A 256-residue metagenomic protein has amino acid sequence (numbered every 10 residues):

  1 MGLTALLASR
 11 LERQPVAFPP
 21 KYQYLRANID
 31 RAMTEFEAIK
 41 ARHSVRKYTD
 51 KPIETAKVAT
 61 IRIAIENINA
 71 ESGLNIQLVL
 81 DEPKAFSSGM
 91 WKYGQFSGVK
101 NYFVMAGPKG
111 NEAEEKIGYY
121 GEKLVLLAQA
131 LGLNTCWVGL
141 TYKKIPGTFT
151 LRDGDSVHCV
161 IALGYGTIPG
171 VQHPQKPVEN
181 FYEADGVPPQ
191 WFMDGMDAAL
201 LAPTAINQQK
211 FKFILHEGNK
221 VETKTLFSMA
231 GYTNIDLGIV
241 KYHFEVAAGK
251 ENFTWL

Functional and structural regions predicted by a protein language model:
M1-L256: Acidic, surface-exposed loops and disordered segments
